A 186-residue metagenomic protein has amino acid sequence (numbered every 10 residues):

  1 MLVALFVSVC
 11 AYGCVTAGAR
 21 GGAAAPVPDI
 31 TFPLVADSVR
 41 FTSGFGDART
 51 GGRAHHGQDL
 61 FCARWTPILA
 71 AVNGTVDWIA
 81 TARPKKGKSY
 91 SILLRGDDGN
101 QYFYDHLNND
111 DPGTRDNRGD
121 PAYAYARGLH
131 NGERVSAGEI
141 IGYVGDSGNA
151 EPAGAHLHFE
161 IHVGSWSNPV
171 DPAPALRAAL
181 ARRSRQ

Functional and structural regions predicted by a protein language model:
L2-G13: Bacterial N-terminal signal peptides
C14-D98, N131, S136-A137, Y143-D146 (+2 more regions): Surface-exposed, glycine-biased beta-strand/turn segments
A71-R127, G154-E160: Zn2+-dependent peptidoglycan hydrolase active-site motif and core
N109, H162, R177-L180: A generic structural signal for secondary-structure junctions that act as hinges or helix/strand caps at the edges
N109-P112, S147, W166: Short Gly/Pro-enriched loop/turn and capping motifs at secondary-structure junctions
E160-W166: Short, exposed beta-strand-loop hairpins at the edges of beta-sheets in extracellular/periplasmic proteins
